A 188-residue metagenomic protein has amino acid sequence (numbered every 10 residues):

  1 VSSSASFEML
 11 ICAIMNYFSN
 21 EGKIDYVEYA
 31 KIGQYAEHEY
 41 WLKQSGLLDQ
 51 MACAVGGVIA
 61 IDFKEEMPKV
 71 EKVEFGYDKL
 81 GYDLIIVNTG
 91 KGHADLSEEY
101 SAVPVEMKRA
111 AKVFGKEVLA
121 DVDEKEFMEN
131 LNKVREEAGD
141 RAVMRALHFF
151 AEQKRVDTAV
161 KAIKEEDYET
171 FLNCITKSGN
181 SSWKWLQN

Functional and structural regions predicted by a protein language model:
V1-Y77: Gly/Ser-rich oxyanion-binding loop with an adjacent helix/lid that shapes the negatively charged ligand pocket
A60-N188: C-terminal nucleotide
